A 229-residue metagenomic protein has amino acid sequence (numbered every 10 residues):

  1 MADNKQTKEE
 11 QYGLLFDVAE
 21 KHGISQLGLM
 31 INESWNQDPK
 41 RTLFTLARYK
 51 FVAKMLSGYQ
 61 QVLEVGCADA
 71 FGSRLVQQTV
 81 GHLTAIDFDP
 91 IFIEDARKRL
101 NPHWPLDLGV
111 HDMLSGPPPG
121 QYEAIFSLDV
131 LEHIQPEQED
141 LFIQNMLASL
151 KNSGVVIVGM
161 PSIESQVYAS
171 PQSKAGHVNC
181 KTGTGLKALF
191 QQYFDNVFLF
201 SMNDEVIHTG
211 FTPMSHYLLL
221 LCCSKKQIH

Functional and structural regions predicted by a protein language model:
M1-F126, E137-I143, H177-A188, Y193 (+2 more regions): Conserved N-terminal segment of class I S-adenosyl-L-methionine
Q61, G154-V155: Short glycine-centered segments of the SAM/dcSAM-binding site in methyltransferase folds
F71-L75, I134, E164-A169: Short catalytic/ligand-binding loop motif for oxyanion handling, primarily in non-cytosolic enzymes, centered on
W104, S153-G154: Short acidic capping loops at alpha-helix termini that bridge into adjacent secondary structure
D129-H133: Short catalytic micro-motifs in class I SAM-dependent methyltransferases
D140-N152: A short glycine-rich, Lys/Arg-flanked "PGG" loop and its adjoining helix->strand segment in the class I
S149, I163, Y193-V197: Phosphate/oxyanion-binding loops and surfaces in catalytic or ligand/nucleic-acid-binding neighborhoods
V158-V178: Short, glycine-/aromatic-enriched active-site segment of Class I SAM-dependent methyltransferases
